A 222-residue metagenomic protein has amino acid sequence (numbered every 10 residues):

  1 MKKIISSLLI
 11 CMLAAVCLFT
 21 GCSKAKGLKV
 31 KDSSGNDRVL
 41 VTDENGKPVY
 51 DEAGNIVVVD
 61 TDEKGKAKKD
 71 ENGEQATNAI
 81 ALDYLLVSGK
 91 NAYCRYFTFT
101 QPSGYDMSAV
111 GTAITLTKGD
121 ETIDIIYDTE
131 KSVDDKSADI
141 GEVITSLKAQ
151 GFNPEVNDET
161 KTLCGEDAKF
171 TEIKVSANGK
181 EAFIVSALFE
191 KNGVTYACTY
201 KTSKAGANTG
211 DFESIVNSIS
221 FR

Functional and structural regions predicted by a protein language model:
M1-T20: Sec-dependent bacterial lipoprotein signal peptides
I5-S6, C22-A113, K180, N192 (+1 more regions): N-terminal targeting sequences that direct proteins away from the cytosol to non-cytosolic compartments
V57, I123-Y127, S186: Broad, structure-driven detector of short, well-ordered beta-strand segments within folded domains
G65-A67, Y127-T129, D167, E172-V175: Intrinsically disordered, glycine/charged-rich N-terminal periplasmic/extracytoplasmic linker segments that lie
N91-G141: Secretory pathway targeting signatures of secreted, lumenal, and periplasmic proteins
K131-V133, V175-A177, T202-G206: Solvent-exposed loop/turn segments at secondary-structure junctions within structured extracellular/periplasmic domains
T145-K191: Signature of long, low-cysteine stretches enriched in small and polar/charged residues
A197-T199: Structural recognition of the beta-strand scaffold that forms the well-ordered cores of secreted hydrolase catalytic
